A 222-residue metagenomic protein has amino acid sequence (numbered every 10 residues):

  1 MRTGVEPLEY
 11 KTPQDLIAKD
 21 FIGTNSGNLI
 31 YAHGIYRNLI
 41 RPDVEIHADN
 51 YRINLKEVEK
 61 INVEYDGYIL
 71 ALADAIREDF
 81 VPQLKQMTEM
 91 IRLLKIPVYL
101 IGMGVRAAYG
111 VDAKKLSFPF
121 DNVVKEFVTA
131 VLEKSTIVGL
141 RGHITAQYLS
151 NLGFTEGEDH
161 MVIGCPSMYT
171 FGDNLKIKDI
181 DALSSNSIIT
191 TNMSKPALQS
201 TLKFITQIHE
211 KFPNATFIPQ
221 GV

Functional and structural regions predicted by a protein language model:
M1-V222: Active-site anion-handling motifs in enzyme catalytic cores
